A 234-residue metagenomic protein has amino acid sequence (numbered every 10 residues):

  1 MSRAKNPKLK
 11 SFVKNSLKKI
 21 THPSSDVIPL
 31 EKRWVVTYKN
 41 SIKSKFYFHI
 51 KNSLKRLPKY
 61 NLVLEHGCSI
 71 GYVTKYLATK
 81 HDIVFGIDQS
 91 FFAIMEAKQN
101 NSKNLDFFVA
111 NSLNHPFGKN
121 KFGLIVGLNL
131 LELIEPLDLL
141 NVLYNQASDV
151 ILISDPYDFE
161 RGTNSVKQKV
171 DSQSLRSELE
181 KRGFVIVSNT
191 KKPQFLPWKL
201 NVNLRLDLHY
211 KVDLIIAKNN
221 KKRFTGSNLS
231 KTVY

Functional and structural regions predicted by a protein language model:
M1-V36: N-terminal, positively charged/glycine-rich alpha-helical extensions of SAM-dependent methyltransferases
S41-Y60: Conserved alpha-helix/loop element of class I SAM-dependent methyltransferases that forms part of the SAM/SAH-binding
N61-S69: Conserved class I S-adenosyl-L-methionine
I70-Y76, K80-N114: Class I SAM-dependent methyltransferase SAM/SAH-binding core
V126: A conserved beta-strand element that flanks and buttresses the S-adenosyl-L-methionine
L133-L143: A short, conserved alpha-helix within the catalytic core of class I
D149-E160: Conserved beta-strand signature within the Rossmann-like core of class I S-adenosyl-L-methionine
K167-G183: Short alpha-helix
